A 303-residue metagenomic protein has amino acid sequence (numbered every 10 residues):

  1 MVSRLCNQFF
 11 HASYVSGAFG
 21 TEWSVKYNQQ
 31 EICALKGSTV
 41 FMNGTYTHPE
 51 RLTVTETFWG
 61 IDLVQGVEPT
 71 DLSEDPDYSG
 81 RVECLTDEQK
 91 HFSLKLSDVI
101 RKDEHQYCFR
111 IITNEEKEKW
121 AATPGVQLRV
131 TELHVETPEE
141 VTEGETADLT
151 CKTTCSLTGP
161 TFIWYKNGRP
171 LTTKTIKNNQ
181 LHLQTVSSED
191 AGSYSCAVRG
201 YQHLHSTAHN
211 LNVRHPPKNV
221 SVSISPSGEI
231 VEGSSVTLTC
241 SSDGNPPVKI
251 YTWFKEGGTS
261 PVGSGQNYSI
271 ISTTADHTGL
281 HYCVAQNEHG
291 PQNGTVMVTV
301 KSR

Functional and structural regions predicted by a protein language model:
M1-I32, K36-S38, T57, D62 (+5 more regions): N-terminal Sec-dependent signal peptide, specifically the hydrophobic helical h-region
H11-K26, I61-Q65, T123-E136, Y165-K174 (+5 more regions): Flexible inter-domain hinge/linker segments at boundaries of tandem extracellular adhesion modules
V40-G44, E140, T146-T153, E229 (+1 more regions): A short beta-strand segment in extracellular, disulfide-stabilized domains
T45, R81-Q127: Ligand-binding face of N-terminal immunoglobulin V-set domains in extracellular IgSF glycoproteins
T47-R81, S156-G168, N245-G257: N-terminal V-set
P76, E83-K90, P170-N178, G257-G265: Short beta-strand segments within Ig-like beta-sandwich modules, predominantly Fibronectin type-III
T175-D190, S264-L280: Solvent-exposed segments in extracellular or luminal domains encompassing
